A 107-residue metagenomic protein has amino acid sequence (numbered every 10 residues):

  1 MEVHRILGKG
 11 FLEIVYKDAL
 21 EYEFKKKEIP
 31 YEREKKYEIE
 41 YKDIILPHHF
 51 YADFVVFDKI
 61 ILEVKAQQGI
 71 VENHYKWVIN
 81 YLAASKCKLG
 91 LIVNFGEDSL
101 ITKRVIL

Functional and structural regions predicted by a protein language model:
M1-P30, S99, I106-L107: Solvent-exposed, charged helical/coil patches that constitute nucleic-acid or partner-interaction surfaces
G8, A52-Q68, Y81: Conserved catalytic cores of phosphodiester-cleaving nucleases, focusing on short active-site segments
K27-K42: A short acidic/basic microdomain associated with nuclease active sites
E32, D53-V55, N94: Well-ordered beta-strand positions
I44-H48: A generic structural micro-feature
K65-L107: Nucleic-acid nuclease catalytic cores
